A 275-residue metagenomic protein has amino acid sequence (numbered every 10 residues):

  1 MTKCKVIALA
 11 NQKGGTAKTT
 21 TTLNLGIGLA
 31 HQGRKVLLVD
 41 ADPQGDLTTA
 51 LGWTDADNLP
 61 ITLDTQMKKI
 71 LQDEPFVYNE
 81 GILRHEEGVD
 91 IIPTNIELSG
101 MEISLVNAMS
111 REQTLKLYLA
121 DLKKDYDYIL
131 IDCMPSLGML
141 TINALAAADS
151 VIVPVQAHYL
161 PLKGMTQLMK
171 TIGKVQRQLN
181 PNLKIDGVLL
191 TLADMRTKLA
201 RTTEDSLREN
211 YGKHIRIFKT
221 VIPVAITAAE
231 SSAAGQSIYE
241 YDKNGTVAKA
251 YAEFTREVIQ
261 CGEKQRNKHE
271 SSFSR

Functional and structural regions predicted by a protein language model:
M1-R275: P-loop NTP-binding core
